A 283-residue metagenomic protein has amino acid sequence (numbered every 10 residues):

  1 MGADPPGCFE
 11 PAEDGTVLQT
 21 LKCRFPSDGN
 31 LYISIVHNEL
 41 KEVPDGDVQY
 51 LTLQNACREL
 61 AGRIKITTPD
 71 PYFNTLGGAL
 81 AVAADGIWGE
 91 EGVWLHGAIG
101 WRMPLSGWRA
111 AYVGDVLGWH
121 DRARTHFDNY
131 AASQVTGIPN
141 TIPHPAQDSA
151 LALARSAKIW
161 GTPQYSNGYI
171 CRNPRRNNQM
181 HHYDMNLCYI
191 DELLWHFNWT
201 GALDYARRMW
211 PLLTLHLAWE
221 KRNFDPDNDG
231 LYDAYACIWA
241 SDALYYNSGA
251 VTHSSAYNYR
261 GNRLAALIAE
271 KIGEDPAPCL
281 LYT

Functional and structural regions predicted by a protein language model:
M1-W101, A132-T136, W195-N198, L203-Y205 (+3 more regions): Acidic/polar, glycine-enriched structural segments that form the non-catalytic walls/loops of the carbohydrate-binding
V17-P44, L95-H96, A157-C188, A218-L281: The feature captures the catalytic groove of carbohydrate-active enzymes
D45-D47, G78, I87, W94 (+6 more regions): General "foldedness" signal
R58-W210: Substrate-binding groove/exosite segments of carbohydrate-active enzymes
M103-V135, R207-A218, Y245, G249-L281: Active-site core of glycosidic bond-cleaving carbohydrate-active enzymes
